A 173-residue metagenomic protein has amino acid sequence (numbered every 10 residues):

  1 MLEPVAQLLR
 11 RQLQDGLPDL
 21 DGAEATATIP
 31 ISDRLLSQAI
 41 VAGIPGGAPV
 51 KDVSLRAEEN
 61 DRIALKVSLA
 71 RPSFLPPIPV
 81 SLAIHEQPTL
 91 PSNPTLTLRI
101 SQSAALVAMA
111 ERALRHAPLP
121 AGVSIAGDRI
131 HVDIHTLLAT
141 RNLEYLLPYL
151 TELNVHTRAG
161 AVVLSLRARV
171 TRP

Functional and structural regions predicted by a protein language model:
M1-P173: Extracellular/lumenal and peripheral-membrane lipid-interaction modules
